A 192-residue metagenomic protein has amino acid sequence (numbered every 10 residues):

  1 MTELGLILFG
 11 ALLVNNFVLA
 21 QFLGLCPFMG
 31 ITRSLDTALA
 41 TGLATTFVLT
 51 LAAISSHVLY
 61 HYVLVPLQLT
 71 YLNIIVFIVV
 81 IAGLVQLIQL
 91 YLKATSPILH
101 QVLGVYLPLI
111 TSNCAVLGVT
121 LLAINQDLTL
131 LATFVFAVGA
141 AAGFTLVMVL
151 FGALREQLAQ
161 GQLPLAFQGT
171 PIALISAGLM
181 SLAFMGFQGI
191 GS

Functional and structural regions predicted by a protein language model:
M1-G5, V58-Y71, L121-A132, Q188-S192: Helix-coil boundary and interhelical linker segments in multi-pass alpha-helical membrane proteins
E3-L19, L67-G83, F134-V147: Structural signature of hydrophobic alpha-helical transmembrane segments
I7, V14, T45, T50 (+4 more regions): Hydrophobic core segments of alpha-helical transmembrane domains in multi-pass membrane transport and ion-translocation
I7-F47: Juxtamembrane transmembrane-helix termini in multi-pass membrane transport proteins
F22-G30, Q89-A94, V105-L109, C114-D127: Generic transmembrane alpha-helix signature in multi-pass membrane proteins, especially transporters/channels
T37-F47, Y71-F77, L99-I110, P164-I172: Cytoplasmic-side transmembrane-helix entry/capping segments in multi-pass membrane proteins
H61-G104: Ordered, amphipathic secondary-structure segments that act as subunit-interaction surfaces in large macromolecular
T145-Q160: Transmembrane alpha-helical segments of integral membrane proteins
